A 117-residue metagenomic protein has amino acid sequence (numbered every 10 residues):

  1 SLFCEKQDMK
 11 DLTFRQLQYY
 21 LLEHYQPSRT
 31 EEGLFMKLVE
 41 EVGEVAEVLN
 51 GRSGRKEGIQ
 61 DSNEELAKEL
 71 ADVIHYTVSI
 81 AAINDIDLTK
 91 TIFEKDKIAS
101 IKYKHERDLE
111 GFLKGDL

Functional and structural regions predicted by a protein language model:
L2-L70, I74-L117: Flexible "arm" and connector segments at domain edges
